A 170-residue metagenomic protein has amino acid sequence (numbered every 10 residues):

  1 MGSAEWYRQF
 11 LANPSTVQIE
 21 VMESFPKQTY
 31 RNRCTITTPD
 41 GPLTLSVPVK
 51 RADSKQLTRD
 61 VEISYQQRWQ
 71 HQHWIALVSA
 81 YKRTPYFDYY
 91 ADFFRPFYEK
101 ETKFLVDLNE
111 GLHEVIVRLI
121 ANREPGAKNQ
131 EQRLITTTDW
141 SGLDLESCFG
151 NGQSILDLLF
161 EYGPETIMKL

Functional and structural regions predicted by a protein language model:
M1-L170: Residues lining hydrophobic/aromatic ligand-binding pockets adjacent to catalytic sites
